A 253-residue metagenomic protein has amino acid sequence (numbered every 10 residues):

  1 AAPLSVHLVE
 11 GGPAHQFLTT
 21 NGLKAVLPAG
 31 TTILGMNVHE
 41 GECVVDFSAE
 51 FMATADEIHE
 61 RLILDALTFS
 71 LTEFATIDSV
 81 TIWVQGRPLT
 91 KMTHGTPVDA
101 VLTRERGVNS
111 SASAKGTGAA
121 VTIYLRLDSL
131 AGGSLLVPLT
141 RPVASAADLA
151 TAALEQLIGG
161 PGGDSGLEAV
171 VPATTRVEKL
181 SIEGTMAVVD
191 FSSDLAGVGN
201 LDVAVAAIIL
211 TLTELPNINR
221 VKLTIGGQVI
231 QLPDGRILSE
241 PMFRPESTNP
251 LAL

Functional and structural regions predicted by a protein language model:
A1-L253: Bimodal "functional hotspot" detector
